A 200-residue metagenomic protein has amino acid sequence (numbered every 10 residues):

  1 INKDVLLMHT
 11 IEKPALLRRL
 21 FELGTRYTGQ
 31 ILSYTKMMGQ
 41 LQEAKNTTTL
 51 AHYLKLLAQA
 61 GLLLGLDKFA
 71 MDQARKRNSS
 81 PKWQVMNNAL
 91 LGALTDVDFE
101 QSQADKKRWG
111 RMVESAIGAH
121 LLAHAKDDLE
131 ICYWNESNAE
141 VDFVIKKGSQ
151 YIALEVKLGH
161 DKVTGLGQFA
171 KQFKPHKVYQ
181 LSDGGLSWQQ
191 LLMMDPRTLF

Functional and structural regions predicted by a protein language model:
I1-K146: Accessory nucleic acid-recognition modules appended to NTPase machines
Q84, L154, Y179-L181: Hydrophobic/aromatic beta-strand patches that form the interior of the parallel beta-sheet core in alpha/beta enzyme
N87-A89, N135-S137, K157, S182-G184 (+1 more regions): Residues at the C-termini of beta-strands that transition into short coil/loop
E100, Y151, H160-D161: Short, surface-exposed beta-strand-loop junctions and turns on beta-sheet-rich folds
D105-K107, A153-K157: Short, glycine/charged-rich beta-strand-loop motifs at protein surfaces that mediate ligand recognition and catalysis
C132, I152, K177-Y179: A structural signal for isolated positions on well-ordered beta-strands in alpha/beta enzyme cores
I145-A153: Active-site beta-strand-loop-beta-strand hairpin of nuclease catalytic cores that positions key catalytic residues
L158-R197: Catalytic cores of nucleic-acid endonucleases
